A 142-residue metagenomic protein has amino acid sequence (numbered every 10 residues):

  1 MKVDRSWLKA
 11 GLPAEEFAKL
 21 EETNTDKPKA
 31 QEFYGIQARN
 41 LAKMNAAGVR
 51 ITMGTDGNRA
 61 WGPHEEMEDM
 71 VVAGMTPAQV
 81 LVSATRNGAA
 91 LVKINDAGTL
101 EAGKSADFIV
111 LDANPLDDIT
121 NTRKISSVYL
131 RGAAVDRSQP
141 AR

Functional and structural regions predicted by a protein language model:
M1-A73, P140: Active-site neighborhoods of metal-dependent hydrolases
I51, W61, V72, T76-L81 (+1 more regions): Acidic, glycine-enriched loop/beta-strand segments at the rims of small-molecule binding/catalytic pockets
